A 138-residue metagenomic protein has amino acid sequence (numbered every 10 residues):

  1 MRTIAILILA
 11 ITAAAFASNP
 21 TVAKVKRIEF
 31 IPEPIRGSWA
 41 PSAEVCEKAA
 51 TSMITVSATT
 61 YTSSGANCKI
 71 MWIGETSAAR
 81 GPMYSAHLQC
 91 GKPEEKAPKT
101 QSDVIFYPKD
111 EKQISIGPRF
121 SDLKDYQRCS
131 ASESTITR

Functional and structural regions predicted by a protein language model:
M1-A5: Positively charged n-region of N-terminal signal peptides that target proteins for export
A10-N19: Hydrophobic h-region of N-terminal signal peptides that target proteins for export in Gram-negative bacteria
K24-S38, S130-E133: N-terminal helix-cap/turn-to-beta initiation motif at the start of protein domains
P34-K48: K/E-rich alpha-helical interaction surfaces of small helical-bundle regulatory domains
G37, T59, K112: Residue-level detector of short, conserved catalytic/binding motifs and their immediate flanks
V45, S85-R138: Beta-sheet ligand-binding and adhesion/scaffold domains
V45-Q89, F120: N-terminal glycine/threonine-rich, aromatic-flanked beta-hairpin/loop signature
